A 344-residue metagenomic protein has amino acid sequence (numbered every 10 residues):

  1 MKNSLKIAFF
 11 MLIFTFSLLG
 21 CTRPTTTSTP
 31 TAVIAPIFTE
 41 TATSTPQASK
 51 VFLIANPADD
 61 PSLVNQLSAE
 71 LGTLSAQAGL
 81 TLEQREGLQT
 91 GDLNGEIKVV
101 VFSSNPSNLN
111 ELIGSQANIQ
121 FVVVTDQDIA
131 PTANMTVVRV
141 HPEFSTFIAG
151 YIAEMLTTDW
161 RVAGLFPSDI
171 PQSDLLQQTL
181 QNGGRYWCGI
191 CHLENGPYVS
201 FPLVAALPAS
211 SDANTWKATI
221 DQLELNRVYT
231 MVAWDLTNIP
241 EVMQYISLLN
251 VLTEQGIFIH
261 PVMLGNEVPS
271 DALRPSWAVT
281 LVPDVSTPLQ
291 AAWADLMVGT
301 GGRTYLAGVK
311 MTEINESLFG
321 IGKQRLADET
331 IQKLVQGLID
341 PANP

Functional and structural regions predicted by a protein language model:
F14, G20-T45: Ser/Thr-rich, Proline-interspersed low-complexity disordered segments
F38, P46-E70, L74, R85-G87 (+1 more regions): Extracytoplasmic "Venus flytrap"
L53-I54, E96-S104, V122-V124, N226-N238 (+1 more regions): Periplasmic-binding protein-like
I119-R139, E267-L273: Flexible loop/hinge segments that line or gate small-molecule binding clefts
V138-R161, L281-G301: Hydrophobic alpha-helical segments within soluble ligand-binding/sensing domains
I148-N195, R303-G322: An alpha-beta-alpha
D174-M231: Extracellular/periplasmic Venus flytrap/periplasmic-binding protein
A294-P344: Hinge/cleft segment of the Venus flytrap/periplasmic-binding protein
